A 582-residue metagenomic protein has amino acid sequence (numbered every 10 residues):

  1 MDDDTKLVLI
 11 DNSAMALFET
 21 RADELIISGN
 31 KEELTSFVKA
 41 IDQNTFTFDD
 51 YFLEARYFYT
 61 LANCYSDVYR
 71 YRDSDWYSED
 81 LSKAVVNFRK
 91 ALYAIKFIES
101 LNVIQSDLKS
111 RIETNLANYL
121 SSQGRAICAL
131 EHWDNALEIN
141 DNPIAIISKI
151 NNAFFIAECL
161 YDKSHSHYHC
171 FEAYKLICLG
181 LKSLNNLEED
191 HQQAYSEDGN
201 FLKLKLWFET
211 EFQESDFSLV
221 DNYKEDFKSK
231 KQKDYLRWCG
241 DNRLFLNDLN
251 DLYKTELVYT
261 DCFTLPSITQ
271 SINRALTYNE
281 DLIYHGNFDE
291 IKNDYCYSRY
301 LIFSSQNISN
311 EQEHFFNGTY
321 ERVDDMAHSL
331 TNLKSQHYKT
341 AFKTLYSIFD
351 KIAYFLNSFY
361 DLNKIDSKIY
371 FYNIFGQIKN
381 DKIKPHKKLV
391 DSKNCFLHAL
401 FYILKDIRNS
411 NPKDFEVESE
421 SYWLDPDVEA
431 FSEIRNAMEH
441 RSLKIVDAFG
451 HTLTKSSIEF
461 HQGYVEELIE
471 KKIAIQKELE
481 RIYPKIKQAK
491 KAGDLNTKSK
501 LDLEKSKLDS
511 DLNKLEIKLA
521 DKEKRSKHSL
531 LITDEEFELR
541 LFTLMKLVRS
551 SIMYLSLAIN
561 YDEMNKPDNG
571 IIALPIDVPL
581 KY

Functional and structural regions predicted by a protein language model:
D2-F18, Q213-Y338, A520, L539-F542 (+3 more regions): Charged alpha-helical initiation segments
T5-L25, D49-S74, I104-Y119, N142-L160 (+1 more regions): Amphipathic alpha-helical repeat scaffolds of TPR domains
S13, T20, G29-E32, F52 (+6 more regions): Polyanionic, low-complexity intrinsically disordered segments
L25-Q43, Y77-K96, S121-W133, Y168-L176: Helix-turn-helix repeat elements of alpha-solenoid scaffolds
I41-A55, R89-D107, E138-N142, S183-H191: Flexible helix-coil transition and linker loops at the boundaries of alpha-helical arrays
E138, S164-E189: TPR/TPR-like (Sel1-like) alpha-helical repeat modules
M326-S432, H440-R441: Short non-catalytic regulatory patches outside canonical folded cores
E418-K455, E480, D502, D509-N513 (+1 more regions): Histidine-centered, metal-coordinating catalytic motifs and their short helical/loop contexts
